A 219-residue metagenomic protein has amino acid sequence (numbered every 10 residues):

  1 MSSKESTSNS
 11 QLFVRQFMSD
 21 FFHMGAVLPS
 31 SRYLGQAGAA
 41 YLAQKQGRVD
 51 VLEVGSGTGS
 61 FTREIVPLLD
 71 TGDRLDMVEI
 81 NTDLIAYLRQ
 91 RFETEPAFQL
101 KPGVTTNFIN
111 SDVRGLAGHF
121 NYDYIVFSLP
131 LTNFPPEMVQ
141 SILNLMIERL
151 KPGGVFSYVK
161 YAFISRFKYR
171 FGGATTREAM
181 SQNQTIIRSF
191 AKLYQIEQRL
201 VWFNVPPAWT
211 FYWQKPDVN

Functional and structural regions predicted by a protein language model:
S3-Q46: Class I SAM-dependent methyltransferase Rossmann-like catalytic core, especially the SAM/SAH-binding loop
R48-G57: Conserved class I S-adenosyl-L-methionine
T58-D70: Conserved SAM-binding loop of SAM-dependent methyltransferases across substrates and taxa, primarily the Class I
N81: Conserved SAM/SAH-binding beta-strand->alpha-helix loop
Y87-G118: S-adenosyl-L-methionine
N133-L145: A short, conserved alpha-helix within the catalytic core of class I
P152-A162: Conserved beta-strand signature within the Rossmann-like core of class I S-adenosyl-L-methionine
R177-N219: Class I S-adenosyl-L-methionine
